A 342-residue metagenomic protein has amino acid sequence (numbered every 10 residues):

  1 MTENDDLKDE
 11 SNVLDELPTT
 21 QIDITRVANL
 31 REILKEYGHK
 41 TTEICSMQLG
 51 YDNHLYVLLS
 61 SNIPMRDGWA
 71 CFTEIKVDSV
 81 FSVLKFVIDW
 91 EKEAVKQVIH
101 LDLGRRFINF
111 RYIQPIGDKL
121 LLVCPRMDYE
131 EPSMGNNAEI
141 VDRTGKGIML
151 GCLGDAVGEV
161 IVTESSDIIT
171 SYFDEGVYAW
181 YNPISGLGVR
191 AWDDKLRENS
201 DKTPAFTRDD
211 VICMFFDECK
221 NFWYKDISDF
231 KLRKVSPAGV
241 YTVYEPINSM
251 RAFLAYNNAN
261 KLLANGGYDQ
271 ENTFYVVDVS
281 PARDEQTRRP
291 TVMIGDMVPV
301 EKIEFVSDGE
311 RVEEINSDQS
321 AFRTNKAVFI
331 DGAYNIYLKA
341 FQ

Functional and structural regions predicted by a protein language model:
A28-Y37, A94-G104, G145-C152, R197-A205 (+3 more regions): A short beta-strand motif characteristic of beta-propeller blades
R31-F72, F107-Y112: Beta-strand-rich domains and repeat architectures in extracellular enzymes and scaffolds, especially beta-propellers
H39-G50, G104-G117, C152-T163, A205-F215 (+2 more regions): Repeated scaffold domains used in trafficking and secretory/extracellular systems, primarily beta-propellers
S60-V77, C124-S133, I169-G186: Short, conserved, GDST-rich strand-edge loop motifs in beta-rich repeat architectures
G68-G117, C124-P125: Blade-loop segments of beta-propeller domains
F72-D89, G135-R143, I184-L196, V276-P281: Beta-propeller blade signature
E245-E301: Loop/turn-rich, solvent-exposed surfaces of beta-rich toroidal or solenoidal domains
A321-Q342: Blade-level signature of beta-propeller repeat domains, shared across WD40, Kelch, NHL, RCC1 and BNR/Asp-box propellers
